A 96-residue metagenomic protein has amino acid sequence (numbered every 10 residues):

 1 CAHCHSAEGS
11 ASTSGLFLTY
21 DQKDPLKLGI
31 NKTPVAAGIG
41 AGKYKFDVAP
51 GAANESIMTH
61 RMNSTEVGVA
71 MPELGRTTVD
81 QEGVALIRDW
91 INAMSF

Functional and structural regions predicted by a protein language model:
H3-E8, F17-F96: Electron-transfer interface patches adjacent to heme c in soluble/periplasmic c-type cytochromes and di-/multiheme
